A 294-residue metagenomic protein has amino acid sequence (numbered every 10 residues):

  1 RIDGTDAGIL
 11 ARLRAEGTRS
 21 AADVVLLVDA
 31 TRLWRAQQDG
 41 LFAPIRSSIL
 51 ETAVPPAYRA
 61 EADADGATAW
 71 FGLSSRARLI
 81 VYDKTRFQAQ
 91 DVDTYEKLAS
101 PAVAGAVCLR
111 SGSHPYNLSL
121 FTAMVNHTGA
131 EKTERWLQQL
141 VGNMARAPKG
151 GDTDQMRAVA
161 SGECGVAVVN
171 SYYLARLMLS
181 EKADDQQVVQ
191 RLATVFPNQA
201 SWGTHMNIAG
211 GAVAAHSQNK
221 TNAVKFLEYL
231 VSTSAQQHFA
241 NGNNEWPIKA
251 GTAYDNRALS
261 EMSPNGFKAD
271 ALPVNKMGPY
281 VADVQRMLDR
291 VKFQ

Functional and structural regions predicted by a protein language model:
R1-W34: Early extracytoplasmic/lumenal segment of secretory-pathway proteins
S20-V25, F42-I80, E96, C108: A structural signal for short loop-to-beta-strand junctions that line the ligand-binding cleft of periplasmic/secreted
A43-A53, W70, E96-A99, A183-H205 (+1 more regions): Short beta-strand->loop
D65-G72, Y82-T85, Q90, A102-T128 (+2 more regions): Short beta-strand->loop
T85-D93, V125-E134, S217-A223: Short helix-loop capping/hinge motifs at secondary-structure junctions, enriched in acidic/polar residues
G112, Y116-S119, A123-P197: Ligand-binding pocket segment of bilobal, Venus flytrap-like solute-binding proteins
A209-A271: Mature extracytoplasmic/periplasmic domains
D255-Q294: Extracellular/periplasmic bilobal clamshell ligand-binding domains
